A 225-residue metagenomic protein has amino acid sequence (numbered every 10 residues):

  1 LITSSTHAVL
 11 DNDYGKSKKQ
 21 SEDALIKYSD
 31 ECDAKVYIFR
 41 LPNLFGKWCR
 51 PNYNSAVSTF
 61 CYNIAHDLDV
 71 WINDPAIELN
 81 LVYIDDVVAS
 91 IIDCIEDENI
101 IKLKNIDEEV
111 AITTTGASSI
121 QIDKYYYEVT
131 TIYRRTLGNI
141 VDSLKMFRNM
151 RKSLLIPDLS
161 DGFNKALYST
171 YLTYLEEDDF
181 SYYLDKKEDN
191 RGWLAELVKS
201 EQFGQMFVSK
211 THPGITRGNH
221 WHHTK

Functional and structural regions predicted by a protein language model:
I2-T6, F39-L41: SDR active-site strand-loop-helix element
T6-D13, L44-W48: Conserved catalytic-site region of short-chain dehydrogenase/reductase
D11-P42, S55-H66: Active-site Tyr-X1-5-Lys
Y37, N80, Y133, K187: Residues that recognize and position ribonucleotide moieties
P42, Y62-V82, K102, I112 (+1 more regions): A conserved pocket-lining segment of Rossmann-fold NAD(P)-dependent short-chain dehydrogenase/reductase
C49-T59, I77-E96, K102, T136-D142: Substrate-positioning beta->alpha
E96-K186: Mid/C-terminal beta-alpha module of Rossmann-like enzyme folds, strongest in SDR-family dehydrogenases/epimerases
D179-H223: A short glycine-rich, His/Asp/Glu-containing loop-to-beta-strand
